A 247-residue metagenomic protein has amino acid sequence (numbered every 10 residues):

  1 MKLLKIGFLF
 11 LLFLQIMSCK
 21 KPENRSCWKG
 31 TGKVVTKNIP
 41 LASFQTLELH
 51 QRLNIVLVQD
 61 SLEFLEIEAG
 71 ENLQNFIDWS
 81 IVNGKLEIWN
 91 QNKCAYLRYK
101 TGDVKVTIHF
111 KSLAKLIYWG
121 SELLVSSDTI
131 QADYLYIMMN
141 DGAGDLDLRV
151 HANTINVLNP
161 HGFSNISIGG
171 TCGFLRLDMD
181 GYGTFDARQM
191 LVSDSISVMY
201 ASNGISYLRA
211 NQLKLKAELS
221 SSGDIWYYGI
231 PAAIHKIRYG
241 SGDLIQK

Functional and structural regions predicted by a protein language model:
M1-C19: Sec-dependent bacterial lipoprotein signal peptides
F13-I16, L62, L213, A232: Single-residue recognition of alpha-helix boundary sites
C19-N72, Q91-H109, L124-S126, I245: Short acidic/polar N-terminal linker immediately downstream of export determinants
Q45-L57, V106-T107, L113-K247: Extended, compositionally simple hydrophobic/Ser/Thr-rich segments that build repetitive fibrous architectures
Q74-F76: Short, charged/polar "capping" segments at the starts of alpha-helices and the immediately preceding loops
K85-Q91: Short carbohydrate-recognition loop motifs
